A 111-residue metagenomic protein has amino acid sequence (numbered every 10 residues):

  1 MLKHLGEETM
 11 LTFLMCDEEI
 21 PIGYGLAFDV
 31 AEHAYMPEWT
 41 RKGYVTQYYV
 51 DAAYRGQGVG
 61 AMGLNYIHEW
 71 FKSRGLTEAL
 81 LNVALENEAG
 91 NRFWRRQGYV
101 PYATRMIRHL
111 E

Functional and structural regions predicted by a protein language model:
M1-T40, T46, H109-L110: Acetyl-CoA-dependent GNAT
E38-A52, N82, T104-I107: Conserved acetyl-CoA binding element of GNAT-fold acetyltransferases
D51-A53, Q57, L85-E86: Active-site acidic-Proline motif in GNAT/NAT acetyltransferases
Y54, G58-Y66: Conserved acetyl-CoA pyrophosphate-binding loop and the N-cap/start of the following alpha-helix in GNAT-like
Q57, R74-T77: Short coil/turn segments at alpha/beta junctions that flank glycine-rich nucleotide-binding fingerprints
A61, E69, S73, L85-A103: Conserved active-site alpha-helix within GNAT-family acetyltransferase domains
L80-G90, I107-L110: Conserved beta-strand-loop-alpha-helix junction that forms the acyl-donor binding cleft
